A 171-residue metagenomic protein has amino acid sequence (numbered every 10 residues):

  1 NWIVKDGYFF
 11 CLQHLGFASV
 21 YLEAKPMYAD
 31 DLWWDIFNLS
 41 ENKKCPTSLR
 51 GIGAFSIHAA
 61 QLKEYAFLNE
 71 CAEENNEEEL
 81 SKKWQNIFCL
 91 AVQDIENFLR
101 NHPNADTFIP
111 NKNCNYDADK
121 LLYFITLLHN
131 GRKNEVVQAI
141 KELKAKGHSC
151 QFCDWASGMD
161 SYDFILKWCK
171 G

Functional and structural regions predicted by a protein language model:
V4-G171: Intrinsically disordered, low-complexity regulatory regions enriched in serine/threonine/proline and acidic residues
